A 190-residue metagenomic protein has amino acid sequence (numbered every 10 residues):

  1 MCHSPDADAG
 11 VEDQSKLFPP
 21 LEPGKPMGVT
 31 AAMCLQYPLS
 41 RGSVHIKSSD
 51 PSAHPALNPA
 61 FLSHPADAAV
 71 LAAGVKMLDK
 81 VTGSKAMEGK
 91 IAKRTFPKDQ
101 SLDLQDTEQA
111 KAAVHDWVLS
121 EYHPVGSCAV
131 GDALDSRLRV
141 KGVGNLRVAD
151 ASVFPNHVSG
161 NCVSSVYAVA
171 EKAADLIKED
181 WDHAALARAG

Functional and structural regions predicted by a protein language model:
M1-S165, A173-G190: FAD-dependent oxidoreductase catalytic-site/capping-region signature
